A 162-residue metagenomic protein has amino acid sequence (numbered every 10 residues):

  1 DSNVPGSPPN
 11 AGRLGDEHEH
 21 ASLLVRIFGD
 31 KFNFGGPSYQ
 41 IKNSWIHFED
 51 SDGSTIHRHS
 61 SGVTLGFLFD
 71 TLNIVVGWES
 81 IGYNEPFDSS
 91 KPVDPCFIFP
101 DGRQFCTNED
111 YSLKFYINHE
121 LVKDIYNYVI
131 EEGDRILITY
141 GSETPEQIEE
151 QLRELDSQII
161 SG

Functional and structural regions predicted by a protein language model:
D1-G162: Ubiquitin-like/PB1-type beta-grasp interaction modules and other compact soluble beta-rich domains
